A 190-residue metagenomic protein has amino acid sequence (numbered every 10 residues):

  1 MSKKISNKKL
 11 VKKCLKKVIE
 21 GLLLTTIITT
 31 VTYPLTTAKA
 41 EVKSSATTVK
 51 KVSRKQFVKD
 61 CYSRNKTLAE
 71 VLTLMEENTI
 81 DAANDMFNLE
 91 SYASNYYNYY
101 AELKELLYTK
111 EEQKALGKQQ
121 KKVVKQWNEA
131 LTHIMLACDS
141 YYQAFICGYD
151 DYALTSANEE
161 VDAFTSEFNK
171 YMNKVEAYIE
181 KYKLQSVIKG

Functional and structural regions predicted by a protein language model:
M1-V18: Bacterial Sec-dependent N-terminal signal peptides
I5, E41-K55: Polycationic, low-complexity disordered segments in secreted or periplasmic proteins
C14-I28: Hydrophobic alpha-helical targeting segments used for export or membrane insertion
I28-T47: Sec-dependent signal peptide cleavage junction
V49-A130, A153-K189: Alpha-helical segments in soluble extracytoplasmic regions
Y141-Y152: Membrane-helix boundary connector in multi-pass membrane proteins
